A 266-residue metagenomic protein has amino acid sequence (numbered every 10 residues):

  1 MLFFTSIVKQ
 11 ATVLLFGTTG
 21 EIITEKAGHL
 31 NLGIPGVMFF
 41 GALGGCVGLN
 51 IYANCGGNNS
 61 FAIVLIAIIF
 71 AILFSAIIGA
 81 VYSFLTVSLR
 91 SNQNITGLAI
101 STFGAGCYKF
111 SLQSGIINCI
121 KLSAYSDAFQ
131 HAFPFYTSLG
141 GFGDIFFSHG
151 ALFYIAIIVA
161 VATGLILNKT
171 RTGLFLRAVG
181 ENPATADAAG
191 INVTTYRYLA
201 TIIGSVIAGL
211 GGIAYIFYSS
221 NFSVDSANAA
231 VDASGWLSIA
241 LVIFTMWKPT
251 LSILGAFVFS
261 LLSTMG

Functional and structural regions predicted by a protein language model:
M1-S6, N58-L65, G141-L152: Interfacial loop-to-helix junctions that mark the boundaries of transmembrane helices in multi-pass membrane
F3-G56, I68, L73-N94, L241-K248: Single transmembrane alpha-helix segments in multi-pass membrane proteins
G17-T18, A42-C46, I72, A105-K109 (+4 more regions): Hydrophobic core segments of alpha-helical transmembrane domains in multi-pass membrane transport and ion-translocation
I22-K26, V47, I51, I77-L89 (+6 more regions): Membrane-interface helix caps of multi-pass small-molecule transporters
S88-T102, T194-R197, I202: Alpha-helical transmembrane segments and their helix-start/interface "positive-inside/aromatic belt" motifs in integral
G104-N168, N228: Transmembrane helix-bundle core of multi-pass membrane transporters and related energy-transducing complexes
F146-V224, L254: Helix-loop-helix "hairpin" substructures at the membrane interface of multi-pass membrane proteins
A208, F222-G266: Transmembrane alpha-helical segments in multi-pass inner-membrane proteins
